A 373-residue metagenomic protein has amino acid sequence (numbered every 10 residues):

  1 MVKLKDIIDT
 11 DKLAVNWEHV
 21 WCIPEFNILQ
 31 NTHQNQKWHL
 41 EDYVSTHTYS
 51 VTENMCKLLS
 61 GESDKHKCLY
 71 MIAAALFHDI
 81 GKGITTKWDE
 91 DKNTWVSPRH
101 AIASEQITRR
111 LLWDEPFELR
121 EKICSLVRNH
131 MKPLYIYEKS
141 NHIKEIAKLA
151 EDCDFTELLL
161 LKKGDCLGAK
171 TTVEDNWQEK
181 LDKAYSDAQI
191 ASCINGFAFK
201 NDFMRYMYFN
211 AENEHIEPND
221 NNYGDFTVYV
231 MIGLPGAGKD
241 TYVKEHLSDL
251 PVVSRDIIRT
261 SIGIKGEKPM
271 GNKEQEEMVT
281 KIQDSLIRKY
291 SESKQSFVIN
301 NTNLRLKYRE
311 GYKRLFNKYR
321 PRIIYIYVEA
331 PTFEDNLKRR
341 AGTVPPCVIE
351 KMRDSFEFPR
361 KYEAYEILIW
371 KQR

Functional and structural regions predicted by a protein language model:
M1-W88: Acidic/His-rich, divalent-metal-binding segments that scaffold phosphate/diphosphate chemistry
C56, G61-N176: Divalent metal-dependent catalytic cores for phosphoryl transfer on phosphate-bearing substrates
A188-Y223: N-terminal pre-Walker A segment at the start of P-loop NTPase domains
T227-L247: Glycine-rich phosphate-binding P-loop
D240-Q295, T332-L337: Conserved substrate/cofactor phosphate-moiety recognition/catalytic segment in nucleotide-dependent phosphotransferases
D249, A330-R373: Conserved GTP-binding G-domain of TRAFAC-class P-loop NTPases and closely related GTPase folds
S261-K265, L304-V344: ATP-dependent NMP and nucleoside kinases share a basic, alpha-helical "lid"
E274-R322: Glycine-rich phosphate-binding loop used to anchor ATP phosphates in small-molecule kinases, encompassing both
